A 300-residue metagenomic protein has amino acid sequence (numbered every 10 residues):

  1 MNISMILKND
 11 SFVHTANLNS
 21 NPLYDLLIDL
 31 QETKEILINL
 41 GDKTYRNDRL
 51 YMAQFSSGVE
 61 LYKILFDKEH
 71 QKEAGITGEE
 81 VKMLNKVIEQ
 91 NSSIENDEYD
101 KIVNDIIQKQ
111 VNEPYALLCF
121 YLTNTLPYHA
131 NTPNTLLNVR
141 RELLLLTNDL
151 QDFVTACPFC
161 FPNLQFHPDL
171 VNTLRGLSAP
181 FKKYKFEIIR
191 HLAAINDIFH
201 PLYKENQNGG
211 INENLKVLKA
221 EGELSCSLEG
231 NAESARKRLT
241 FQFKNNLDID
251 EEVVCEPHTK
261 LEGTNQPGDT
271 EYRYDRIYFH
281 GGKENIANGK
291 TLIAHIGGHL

Functional and structural regions predicted by a protein language model:
M1, N112-L118, N124, P133 (+4 more regions): Generic structural motif recognizing short loop/turn segments at the entrances and edges of beta-strands
M1-P162: Preference for solvent-exposed, low-hydrophobicity sequence contexts
A16, A53, A74, A116 (+8 more regions): A sequence-composition feature that detects small, non-aromatic residues
R46-R49, R140-R141, R175, K185 (+4 more regions): Arginine residue identity/basic-tract feature
D67, E73-L84, F181-K185, N245-D248 (+2 more regions): Short, structured coil/loop segments at alpha-helix boundaries
L150-G268: Long, positively charged binding patches that form subdomain-scale interaction surfaces for polyanionic ligands
Y272-L300: Compact beta-sheet-dominated globular domain cores
